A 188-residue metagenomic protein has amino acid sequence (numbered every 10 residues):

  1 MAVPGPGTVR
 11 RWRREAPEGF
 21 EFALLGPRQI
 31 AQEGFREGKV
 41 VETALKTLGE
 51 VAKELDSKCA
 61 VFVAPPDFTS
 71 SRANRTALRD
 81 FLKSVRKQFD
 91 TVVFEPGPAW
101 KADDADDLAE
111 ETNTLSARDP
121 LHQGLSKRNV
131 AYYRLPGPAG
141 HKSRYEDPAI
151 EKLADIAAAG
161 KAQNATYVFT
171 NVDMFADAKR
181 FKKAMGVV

Functional and structural regions predicted by a protein language model:
M1-V188: Residues lining hydrophobic/aromatic ligand-binding pockets adjacent to catalytic sites
